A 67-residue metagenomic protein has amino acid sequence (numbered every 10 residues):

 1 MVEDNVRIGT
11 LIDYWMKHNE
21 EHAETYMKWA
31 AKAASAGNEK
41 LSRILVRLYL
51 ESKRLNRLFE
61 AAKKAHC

Functional and structural regions predicted by a protein language model:
M1-W29: N-terminal acidic leader/helix
W29-A65: Short, charge-rich amphipathic interface segments used for partner binding and complex assembly
